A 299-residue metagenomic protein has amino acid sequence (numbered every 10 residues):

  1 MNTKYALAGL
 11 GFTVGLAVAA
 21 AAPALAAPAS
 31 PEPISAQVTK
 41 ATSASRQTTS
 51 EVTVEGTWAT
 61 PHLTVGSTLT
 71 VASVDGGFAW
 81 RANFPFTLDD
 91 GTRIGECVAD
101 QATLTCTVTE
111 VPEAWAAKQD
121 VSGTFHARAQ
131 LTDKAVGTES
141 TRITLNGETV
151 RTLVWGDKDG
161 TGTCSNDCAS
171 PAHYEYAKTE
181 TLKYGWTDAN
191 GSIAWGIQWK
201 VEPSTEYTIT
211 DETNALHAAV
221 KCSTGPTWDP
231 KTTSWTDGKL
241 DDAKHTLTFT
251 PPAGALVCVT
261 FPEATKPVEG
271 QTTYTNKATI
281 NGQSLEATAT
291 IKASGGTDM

Functional and structural regions predicted by a protein language model:
M1-P28: Secretory targeting and sorting signals
A27-L63, I143-P203, A289-M299: Serine/threonine-rich, low-complexity linker/repeat segments that form flexible spacers/stalks
S30-I34, D75-P112, T205-T248, P252: A surface/secretory-pathway sequence property marking extracellular, secreted, or lumenal proteins enriched
S45-T49, G95, L104, G162 (+3 more regions): Secreted/extracellular small peptides and ectodomain modules produced from precursors
W58-T60, D75, A129-D133, V201 (+2 more regions): Beta-strand elements of well-folded, non-transmembrane domains
P61-F78, K200-H217, V257-V259: Surface-exposed beta-strand/loop patches in extracellular or lumenal glycoproteins
T107-R151, K244-A278: Low-complexity, intrinsically disordered segments enriched in Ser/Thr together with acidic residues
V220-M299: Hydrophilic extracytoplasmic domains
